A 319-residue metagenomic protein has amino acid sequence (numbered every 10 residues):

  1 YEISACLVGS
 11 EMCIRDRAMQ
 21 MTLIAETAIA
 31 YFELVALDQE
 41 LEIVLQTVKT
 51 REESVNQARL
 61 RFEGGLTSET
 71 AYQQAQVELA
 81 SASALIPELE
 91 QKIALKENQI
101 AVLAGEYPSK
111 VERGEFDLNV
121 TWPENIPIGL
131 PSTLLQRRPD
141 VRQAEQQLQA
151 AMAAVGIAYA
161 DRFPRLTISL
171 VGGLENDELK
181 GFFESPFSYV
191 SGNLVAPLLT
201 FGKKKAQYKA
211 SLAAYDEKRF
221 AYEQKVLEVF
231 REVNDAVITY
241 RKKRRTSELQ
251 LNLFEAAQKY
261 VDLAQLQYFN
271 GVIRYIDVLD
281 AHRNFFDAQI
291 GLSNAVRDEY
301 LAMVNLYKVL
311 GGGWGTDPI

Functional and structural regions predicted by a protein language model:
Y1-G9: Positively charged, low-complexity/disordered segments
S10-A18, N125-T133, R137-V226, E232 (+1 more regions): Small/polar-residue-enriched beta-strand and adjacent coil segments characteristic of outer-membrane beta-barrel
M19-L45, E53, L60, V77-E78 (+4 more regions): Amphipathic alpha-helical coiled-coil segments
Q46, S68, P87-L135, R274 (+1 more regions): Short, solvent-exposed, mixed-charge loop/turn linkers that connect secondary-structure elements
T50, K92, P186, D298: Short acidic-hydrophobic sequence patches enriched in Asp/Glu that either
E63-Q91, G291: Repeat-solenoid scaffold signature
A84, Q91, L179-K180, S185-P186 (+1 more regions): Outer-membrane beta-barrel domain signature
